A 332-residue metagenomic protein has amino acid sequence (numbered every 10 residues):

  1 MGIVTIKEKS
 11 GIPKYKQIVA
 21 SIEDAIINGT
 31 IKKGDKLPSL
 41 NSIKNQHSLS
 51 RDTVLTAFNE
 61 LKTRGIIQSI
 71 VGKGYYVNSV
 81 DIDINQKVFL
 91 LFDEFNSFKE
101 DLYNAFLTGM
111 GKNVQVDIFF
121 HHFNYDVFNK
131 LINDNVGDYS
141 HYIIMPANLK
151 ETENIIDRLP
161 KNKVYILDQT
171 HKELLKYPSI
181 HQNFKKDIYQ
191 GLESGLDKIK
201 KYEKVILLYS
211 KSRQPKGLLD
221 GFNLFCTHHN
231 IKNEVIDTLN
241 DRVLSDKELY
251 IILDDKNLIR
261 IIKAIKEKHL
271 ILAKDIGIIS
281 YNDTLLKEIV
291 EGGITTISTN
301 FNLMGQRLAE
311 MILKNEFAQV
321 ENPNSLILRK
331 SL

Functional and structural regions predicted by a protein language model:
M1-N45: Extreme N-terminal segment that seeds HTH/winged-HTH DNA-binding domains in transcriptional regulators
K32-S69: N-terminal helix-turn-helix
L40, Y75-N133, Y139: Amphipathic helical "hinge" segments at domain boundaries
F89-L90, D138-A147, I206-S210, K247-D254 (+1 more regions): Periplasmic-binding protein-like
N148-K186, N282-E291: Flexible loop/hinge segments that line or gate small-molecule binding clefts
T170-I206, I297-F317: Hydrophobic alpha-helical segments within soluble ligand-binding/sensing domains
Q190-H229, V320-L332: An alpha-beta-alpha
D246, K256-L332: Flexible loop/turn connectors
